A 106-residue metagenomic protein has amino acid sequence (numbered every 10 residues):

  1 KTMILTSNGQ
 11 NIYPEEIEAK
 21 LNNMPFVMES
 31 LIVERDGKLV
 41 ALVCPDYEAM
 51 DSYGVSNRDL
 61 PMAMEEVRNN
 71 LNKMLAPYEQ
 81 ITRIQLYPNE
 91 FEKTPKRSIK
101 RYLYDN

Functional and structural regions predicted by a protein language model:
K1-Y78: AMP-binding/adenylate-forming catalytic core of the ANL superfamily
E29, G37, E66-N106: Conserved C-terminal "lid"/linker of ANL adenylate-forming enzymes
